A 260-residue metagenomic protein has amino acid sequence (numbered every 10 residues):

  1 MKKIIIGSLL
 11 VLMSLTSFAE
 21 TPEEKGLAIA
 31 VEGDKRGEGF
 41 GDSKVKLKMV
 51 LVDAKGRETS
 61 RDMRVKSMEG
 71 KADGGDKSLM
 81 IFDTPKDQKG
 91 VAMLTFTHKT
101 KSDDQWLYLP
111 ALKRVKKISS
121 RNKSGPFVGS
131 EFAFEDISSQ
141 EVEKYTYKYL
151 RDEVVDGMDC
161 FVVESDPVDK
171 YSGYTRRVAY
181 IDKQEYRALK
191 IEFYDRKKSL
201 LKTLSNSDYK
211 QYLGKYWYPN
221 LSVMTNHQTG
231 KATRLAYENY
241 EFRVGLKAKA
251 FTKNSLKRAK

Functional and structural regions predicted by a protein language model:
M1-I4: Positively charged n-region of N-terminal signal peptides that target proteins for export
L10-F18: Hydrophobic h-region of N-terminal signal peptides that target proteins for export in Gram-negative bacteria
T21-A111: N-terminal mature ectodomain segment of secretory-pathway/periplasmic proteins
L27-A28, R61, I137-Y149, K198-T203: A short, amphipathic edge element
R64-G70, K148-V154, S207-Y209: Short amphipathic beta-strand and strand-loop transition segments with alternating hydrophobic
G74, D156-M158: Short acidic/glycine-enriched loop/turn segments that link adjacent beta-strands
P85-Q88, V154, D169-K170: Solvent-exposed loop/turn segments at secondary-structure junctions within structured extracellular/periplasmic domains
L94-F96, D104-Y108, R114-I118, K123-Q140 (+1 more regions): Gly/Pro-enriched, hydrophobic low-complexity segments that function as extracytoplasmic propeptides/linkers
